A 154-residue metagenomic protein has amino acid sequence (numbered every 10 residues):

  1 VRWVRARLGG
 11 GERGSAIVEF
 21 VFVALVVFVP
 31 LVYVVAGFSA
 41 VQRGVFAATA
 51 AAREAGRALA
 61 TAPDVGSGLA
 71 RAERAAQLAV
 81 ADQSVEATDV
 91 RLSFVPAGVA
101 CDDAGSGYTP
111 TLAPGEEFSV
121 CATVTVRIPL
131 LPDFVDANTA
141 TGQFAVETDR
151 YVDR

Functional and structural regions predicted by a protein language model:
V1-Q77: Alpha-helical assembly-interface signal, strongest on the long, hydrophobic N-terminal helix that forms
R2-R5, T61, V65-R154: Short, conserved structural patches
